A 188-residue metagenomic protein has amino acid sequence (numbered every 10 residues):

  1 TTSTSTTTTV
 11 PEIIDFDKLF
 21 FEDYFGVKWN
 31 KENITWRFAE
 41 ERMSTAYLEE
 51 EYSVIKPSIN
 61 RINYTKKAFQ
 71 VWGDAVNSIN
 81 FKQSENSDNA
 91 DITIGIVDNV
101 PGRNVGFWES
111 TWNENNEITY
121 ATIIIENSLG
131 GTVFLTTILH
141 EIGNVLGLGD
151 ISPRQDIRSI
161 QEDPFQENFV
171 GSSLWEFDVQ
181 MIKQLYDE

Functional and structural regions predicted by a protein language model:
T2-R61, E109-N115, S173-F177, K183-E188: Disordered inhibitory propeptide/activation segment of secreted metzincin zinc metalloprotease zymogens, centered on
S5, I34-T35, I92, I123 (+1 more regions): A broad, low-specificity signal marking well-ordered, structured residues that form hydrophobic/aromatic
K28, Q70, S159-I160: Residue-level preference for alpha-helix termini and adjacent loops
F38-R42, D98, D150, F165: Short, small-residue-rich loop/turn micro-motifs
I59-D156: Metzincin-family zinc-dependent endopeptidase catalytic domain
T119-V133, G149-E188: Metalloprotease/metallohydrolase-associated module, dominated by Zn2+-dependent proteases
